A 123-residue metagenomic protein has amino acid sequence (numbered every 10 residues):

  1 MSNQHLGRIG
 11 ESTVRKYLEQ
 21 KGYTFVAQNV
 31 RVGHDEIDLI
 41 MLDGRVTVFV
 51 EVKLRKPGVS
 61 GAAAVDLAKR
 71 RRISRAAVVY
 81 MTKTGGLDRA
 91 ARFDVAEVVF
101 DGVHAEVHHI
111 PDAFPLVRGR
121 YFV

Functional and structural regions predicted by a protein language model:
M1, H5, I9, H34 (+1 more regions): Residues at secondary-structure transition points
M1-V30: Acidic-basic catalytic patches of nuclease active cores, encompassing PD-(D/E)XK and other metal-cofactor nuclease
L18, I37-G58, I73: Conserved catalytic cores of phosphodiester-cleaving nucleases, focusing on short active-site segments
V30-V32, L54: Short, glycine/acidic-enriched loop or turn micro-motifs at the edges of active sites
G33-D35, V103: Short acidic/glycine-enriched loop/turn segments that link adjacent beta-strands
D35, V46-V48, D94, H108: Protein kinase-like catalytic core scaffold
R55-V79, K83: Mg2+/Mn2+-dependent nuclease catalytic core
G85-V123: Domain-level recognition of nuclease-like catalytic cores that cleave nucleotide substrates
